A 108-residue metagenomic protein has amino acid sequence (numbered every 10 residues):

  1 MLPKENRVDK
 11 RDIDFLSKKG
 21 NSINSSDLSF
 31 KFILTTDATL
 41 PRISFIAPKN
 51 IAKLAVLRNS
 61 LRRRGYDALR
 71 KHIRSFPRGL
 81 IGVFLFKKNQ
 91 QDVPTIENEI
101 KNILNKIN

Functional and structural regions predicted by a protein language model:
M1-N108: Positively charged, solvent-exposed patches that mediate nucleic-acid binding
